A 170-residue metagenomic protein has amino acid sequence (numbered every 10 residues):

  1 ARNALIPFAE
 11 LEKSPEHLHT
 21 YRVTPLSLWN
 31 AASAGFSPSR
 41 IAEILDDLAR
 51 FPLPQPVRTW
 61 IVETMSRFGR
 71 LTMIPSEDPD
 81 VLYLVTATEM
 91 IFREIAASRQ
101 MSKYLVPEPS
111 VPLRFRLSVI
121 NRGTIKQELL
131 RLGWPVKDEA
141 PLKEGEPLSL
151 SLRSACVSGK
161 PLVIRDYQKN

Functional and structural regions predicted by a protein language model:
A1-S151: Extended alpha-helical interface modules used as scaffolds for assembling large macromolecular complexes
P147-N170: Conserved pre-motif I regulatory segment
